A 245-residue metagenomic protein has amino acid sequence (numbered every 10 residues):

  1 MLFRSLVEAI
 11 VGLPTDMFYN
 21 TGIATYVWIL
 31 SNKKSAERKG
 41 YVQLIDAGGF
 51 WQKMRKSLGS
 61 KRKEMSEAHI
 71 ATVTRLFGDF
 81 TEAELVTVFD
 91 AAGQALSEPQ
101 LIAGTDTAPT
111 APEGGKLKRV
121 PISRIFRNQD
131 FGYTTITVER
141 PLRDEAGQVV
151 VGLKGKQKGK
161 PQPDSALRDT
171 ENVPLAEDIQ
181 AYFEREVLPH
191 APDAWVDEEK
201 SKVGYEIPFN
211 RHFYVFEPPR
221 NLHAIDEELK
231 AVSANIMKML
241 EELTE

Functional and structural regions predicted by a protein language model:
M1-E241: A conserved structural/catalytic subdomain of Rossmann-like adenosyl-cofactor enzymes
